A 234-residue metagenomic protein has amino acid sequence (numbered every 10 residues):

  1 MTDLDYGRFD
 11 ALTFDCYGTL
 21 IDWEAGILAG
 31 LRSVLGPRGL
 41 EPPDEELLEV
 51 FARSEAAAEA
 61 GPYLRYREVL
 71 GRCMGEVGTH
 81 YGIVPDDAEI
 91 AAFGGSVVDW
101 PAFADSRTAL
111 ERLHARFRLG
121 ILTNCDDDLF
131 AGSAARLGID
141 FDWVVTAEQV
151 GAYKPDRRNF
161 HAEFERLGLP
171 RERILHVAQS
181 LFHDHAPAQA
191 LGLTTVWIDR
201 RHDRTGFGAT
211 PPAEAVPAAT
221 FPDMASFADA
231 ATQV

Functional and structural regions predicted by a protein language model:
M1-F9, P42, V84, R107 (+2 more regions): Asp-based, Mg2+/Mn2+-dependent phosphohydrolase catalytic module
T2-A104: N-terminal helical cap/lid subdomain that shapes the substrate entry/recognition surface in HAD-like hydrolases
